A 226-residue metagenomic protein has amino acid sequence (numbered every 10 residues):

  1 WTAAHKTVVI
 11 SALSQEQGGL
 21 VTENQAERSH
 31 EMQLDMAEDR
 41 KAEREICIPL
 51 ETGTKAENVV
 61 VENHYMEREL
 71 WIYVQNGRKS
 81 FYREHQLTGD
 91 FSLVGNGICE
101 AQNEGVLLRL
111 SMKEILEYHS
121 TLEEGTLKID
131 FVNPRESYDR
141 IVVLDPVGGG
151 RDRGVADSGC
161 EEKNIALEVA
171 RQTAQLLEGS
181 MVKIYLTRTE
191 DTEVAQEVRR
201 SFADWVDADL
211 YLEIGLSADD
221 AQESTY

Functional and structural regions predicted by a protein language model:
W1-P146, G150-G154, E161, E168 (+2 more regions): Short linear recognition/processing motifs and adjacent strand/loop elements at protein termini and domain edges
I141-D157, E193-Y226: Active-site microenvironments of hydrolase-like enzyme catalytic domains
D157-E161, L186-R188: Short, contiguous strand/loop micro-motifs
A166-L167, T192: Charged, low-complexity surface patches
L167-A174, E197-R200: Extracytoplasmic/secreted envelope proteins and their assembly/folding machinery, especially bacterial periplasmic
A174-E193: Short helix-loop-beta-strand segments that form the rim/entrance of peptidase-like active sites
